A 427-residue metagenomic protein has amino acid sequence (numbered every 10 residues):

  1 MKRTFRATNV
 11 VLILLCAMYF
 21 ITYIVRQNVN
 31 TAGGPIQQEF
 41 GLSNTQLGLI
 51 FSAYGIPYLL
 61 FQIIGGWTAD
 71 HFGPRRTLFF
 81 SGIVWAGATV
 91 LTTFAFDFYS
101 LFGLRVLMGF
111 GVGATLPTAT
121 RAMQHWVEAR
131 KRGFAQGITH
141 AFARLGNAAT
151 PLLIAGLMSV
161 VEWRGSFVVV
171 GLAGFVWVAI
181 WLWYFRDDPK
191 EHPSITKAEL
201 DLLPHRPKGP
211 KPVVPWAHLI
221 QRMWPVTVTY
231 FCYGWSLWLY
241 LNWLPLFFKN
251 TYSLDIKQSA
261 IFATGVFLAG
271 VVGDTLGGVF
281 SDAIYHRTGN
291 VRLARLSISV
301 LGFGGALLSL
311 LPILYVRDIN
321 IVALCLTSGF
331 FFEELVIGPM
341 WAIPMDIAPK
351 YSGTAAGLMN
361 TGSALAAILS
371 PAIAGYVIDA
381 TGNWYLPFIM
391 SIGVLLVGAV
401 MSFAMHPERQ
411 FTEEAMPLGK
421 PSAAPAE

Functional and structural regions predicted by a protein language model:
V10-N44, Y240-P245: Extracytoplasmic
Q27, G55-I63, G113, N147-A148 (+3 more regions): Residue-level signature of mid-helix packing/kink "hotspots" within the transmembrane helices of 12-pass Major
V29-N30, Q221-G278, E333-I337, W341 (+1 more regions): Extracytoplasmic gate region of multi-pass secondary transporters
G41, G73, F94-S100, G111 (+5 more regions): Helix-breaking motifs and short loop linkers at transmembrane-helix boundaries and internal kinks in secondary membrane
L60-Y99: Conserved MFS/SLC helix-loop-helix module at the cytosolic interface between two early adjacent transmembrane helices
I83-F96, L301-R317: C-terminal ends and interior cores of transmembrane alpha-helices in multi-pass membrane transporters/permeases
L104-R144: Cytoplasmic helix-loop-helix junction between adjacent transmembrane helices in 12-TM secondary transporters
T139-P189: Helix-loop-helix hairpin linking two adjacent transmembrane segments in secondary transporters
